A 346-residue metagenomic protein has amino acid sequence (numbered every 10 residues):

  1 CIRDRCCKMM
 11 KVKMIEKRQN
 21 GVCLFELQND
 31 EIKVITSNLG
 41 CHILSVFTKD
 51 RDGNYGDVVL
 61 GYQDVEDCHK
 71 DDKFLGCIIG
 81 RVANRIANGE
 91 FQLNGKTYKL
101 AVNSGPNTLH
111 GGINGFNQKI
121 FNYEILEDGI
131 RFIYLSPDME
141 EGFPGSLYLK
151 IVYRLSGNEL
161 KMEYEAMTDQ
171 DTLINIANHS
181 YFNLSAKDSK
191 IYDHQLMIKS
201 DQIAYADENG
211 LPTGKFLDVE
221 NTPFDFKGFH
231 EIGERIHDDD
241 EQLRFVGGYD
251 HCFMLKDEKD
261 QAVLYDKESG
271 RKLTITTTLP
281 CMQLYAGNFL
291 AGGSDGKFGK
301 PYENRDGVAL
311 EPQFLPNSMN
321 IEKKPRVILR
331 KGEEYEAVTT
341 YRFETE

Functional and structural regions predicted by a protein language model:
C1-D4: Conserved small/polar residues in nucleotide/adenosyl-binding loops
M9-E346: An exposed, glycine/acidic-rich loop-and-rim segment of catalytic or binding clefts
